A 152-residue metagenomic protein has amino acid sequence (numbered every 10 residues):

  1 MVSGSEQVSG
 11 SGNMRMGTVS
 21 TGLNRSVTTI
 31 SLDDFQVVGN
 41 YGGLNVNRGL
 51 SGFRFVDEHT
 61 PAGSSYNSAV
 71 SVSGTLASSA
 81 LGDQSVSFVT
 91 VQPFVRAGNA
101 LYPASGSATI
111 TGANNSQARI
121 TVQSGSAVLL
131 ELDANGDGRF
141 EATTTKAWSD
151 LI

Functional and structural regions predicted by a protein language model:
V2-G98: Short helix-loop boundary/capping segments
S31, S107-T111, E131-A134, I152: Extended interaction-bearing regions that mediate binding to partners or small molecules
N67, L129-E131: Exposed boundary/loop context
P93-L129: C-terminal structured interaction module
D133-A142: Acidic, glycine-anchored loop motifs typical of Ca2+
T144-I152: Outer-membrane beta-barrel "beta-signal"
